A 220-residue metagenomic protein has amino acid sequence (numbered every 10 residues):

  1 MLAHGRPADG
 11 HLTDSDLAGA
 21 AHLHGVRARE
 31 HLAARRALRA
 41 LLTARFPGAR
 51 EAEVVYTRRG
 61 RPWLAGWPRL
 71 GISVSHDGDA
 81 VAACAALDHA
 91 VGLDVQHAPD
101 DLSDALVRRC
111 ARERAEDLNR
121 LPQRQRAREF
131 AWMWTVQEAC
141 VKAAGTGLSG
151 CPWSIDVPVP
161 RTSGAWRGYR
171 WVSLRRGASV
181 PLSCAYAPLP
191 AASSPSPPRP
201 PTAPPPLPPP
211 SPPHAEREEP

Functional and structural regions predicted by a protein language model:
M1-P220: Core catalytic alpha/beta fold that binds nucleotide/phospho-ligands
